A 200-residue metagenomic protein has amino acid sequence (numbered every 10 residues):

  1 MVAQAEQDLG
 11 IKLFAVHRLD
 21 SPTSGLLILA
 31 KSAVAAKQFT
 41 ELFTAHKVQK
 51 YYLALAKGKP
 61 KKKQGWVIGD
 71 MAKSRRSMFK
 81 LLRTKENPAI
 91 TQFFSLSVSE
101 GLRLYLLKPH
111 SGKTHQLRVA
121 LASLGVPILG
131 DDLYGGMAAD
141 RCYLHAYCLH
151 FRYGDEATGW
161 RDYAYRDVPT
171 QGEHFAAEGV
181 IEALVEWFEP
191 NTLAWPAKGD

Functional and structural regions predicted by a protein language model:
M1-I90, F94-E100, Y143, T170-A176 (+1 more regions): RNA pseudouridine synthases
R18, S111-K113: An acidic site on a long C-lobe helix of protein kinase domains
F39, K113-L121: Short beta-strand segments enriched for Tyr within beta-sheet-rich domains, predominantly fibronectin type III
K57, L96, K108, R152-G154: A generic structural motif
G101, Y105-K108: Short histidine-centered loop motifs in beta-beta connectors
L102, T114-Q116, L144-A146: Active-site lining segments that contact anionic ligands and/or coordinate catalytic metals
A120-D200: Pseudouridine synthases involved in rRNA/tRNA modification
